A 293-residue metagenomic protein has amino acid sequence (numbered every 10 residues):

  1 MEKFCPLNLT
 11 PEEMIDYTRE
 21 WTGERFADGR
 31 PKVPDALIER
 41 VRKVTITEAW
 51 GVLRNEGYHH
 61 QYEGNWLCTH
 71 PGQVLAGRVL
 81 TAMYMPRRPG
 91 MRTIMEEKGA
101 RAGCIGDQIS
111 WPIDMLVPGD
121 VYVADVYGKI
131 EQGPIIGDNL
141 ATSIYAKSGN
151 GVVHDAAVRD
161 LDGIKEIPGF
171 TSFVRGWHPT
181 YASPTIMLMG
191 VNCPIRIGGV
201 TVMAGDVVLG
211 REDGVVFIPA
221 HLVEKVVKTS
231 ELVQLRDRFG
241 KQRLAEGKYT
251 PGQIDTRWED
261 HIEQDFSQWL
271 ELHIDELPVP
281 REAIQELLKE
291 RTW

Functional and structural regions predicted by a protein language model:
M1-E13, I284-W293: Basic/polar N-terminal segments that are highly enriched at the extreme N-terminus, encompassing both cleavable
F4-R25, A36-I38: Short acidic, Pro/Gly- and aromatic-enriched capping/linker segments at domain boundaries
A27, R211-E212: Short acidic-glycine loop/turn motifs at beta-strand connectors
G29, I144, D206-V208: Buried hydrophobic positions in well-ordered alpha/beta secondary-structure cores of metabolic enzymes
K32-V33, V202: Short, isolated positions in well-ordered beta-strands
E39-A204, F217-S267, E271-W293: Feature captures the catalytic cores and cofactor-binding loops of soluble hydro-lyases/lyases that act on carboxylate
G190, G210-R211: Short, solvent-exposed loop/turn segments at the edges of secondary structure
